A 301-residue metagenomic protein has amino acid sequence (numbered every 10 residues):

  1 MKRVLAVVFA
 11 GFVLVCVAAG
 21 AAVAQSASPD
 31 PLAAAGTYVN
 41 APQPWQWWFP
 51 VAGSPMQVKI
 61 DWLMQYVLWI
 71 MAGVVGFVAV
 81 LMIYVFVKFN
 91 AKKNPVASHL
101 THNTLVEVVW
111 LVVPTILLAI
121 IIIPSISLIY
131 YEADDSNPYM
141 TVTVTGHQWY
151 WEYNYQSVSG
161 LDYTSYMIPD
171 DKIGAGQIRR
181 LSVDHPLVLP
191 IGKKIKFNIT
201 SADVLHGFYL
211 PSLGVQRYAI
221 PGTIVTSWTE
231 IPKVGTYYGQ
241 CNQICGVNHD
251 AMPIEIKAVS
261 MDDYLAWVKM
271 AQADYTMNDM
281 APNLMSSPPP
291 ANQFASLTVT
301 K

Functional and structural regions predicted by a protein language model:
M1-A27: N-terminal secretory/membrane targeting signals
F12, C16-G20, L81-Y84, L117-I120 (+1 more regions): Residue-level signal for alpha-helical transmembrane segments in multi-pass membrane proteins
Q25-Y66, V87-K301: Non-transmembrane, membrane-proximal soluble domains of secreted or membrane proteins
M71: Active-site-proximal cofactor/substrate-binding loop regions of enzyme domains
V75-F89: Alpha-helical transmembrane segments
